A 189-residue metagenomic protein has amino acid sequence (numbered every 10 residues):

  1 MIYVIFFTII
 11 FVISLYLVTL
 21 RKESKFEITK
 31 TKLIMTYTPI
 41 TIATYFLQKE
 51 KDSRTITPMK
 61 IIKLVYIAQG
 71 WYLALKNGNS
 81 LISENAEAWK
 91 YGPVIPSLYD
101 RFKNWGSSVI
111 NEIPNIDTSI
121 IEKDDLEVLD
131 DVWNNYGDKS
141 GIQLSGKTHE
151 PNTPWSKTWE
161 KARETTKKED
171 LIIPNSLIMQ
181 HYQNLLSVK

Functional and structural regions predicted by a protein language model:
I2-K189: Domain-edge interaction signal
